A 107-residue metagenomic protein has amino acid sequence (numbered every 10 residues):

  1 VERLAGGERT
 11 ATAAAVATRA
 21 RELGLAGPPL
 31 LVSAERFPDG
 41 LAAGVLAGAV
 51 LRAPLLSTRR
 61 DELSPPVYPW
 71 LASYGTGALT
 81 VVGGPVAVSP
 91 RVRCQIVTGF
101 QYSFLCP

Functional and structural regions predicted by a protein language model:
V1-P107: Extracellular glycan-binding segments that recognize GlcNAc-based cell-wall polysaccharides
